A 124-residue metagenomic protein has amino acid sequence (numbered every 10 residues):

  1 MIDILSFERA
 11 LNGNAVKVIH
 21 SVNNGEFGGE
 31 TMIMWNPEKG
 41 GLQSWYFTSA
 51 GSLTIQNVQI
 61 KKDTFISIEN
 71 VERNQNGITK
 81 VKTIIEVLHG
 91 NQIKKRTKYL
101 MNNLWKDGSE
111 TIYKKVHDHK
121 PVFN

Functional and structural regions predicted by a protein language model:
M1-N124: Hydrophobic small-molecule pocket/channel-lining residues, especially in calycin-type beta-barrels
